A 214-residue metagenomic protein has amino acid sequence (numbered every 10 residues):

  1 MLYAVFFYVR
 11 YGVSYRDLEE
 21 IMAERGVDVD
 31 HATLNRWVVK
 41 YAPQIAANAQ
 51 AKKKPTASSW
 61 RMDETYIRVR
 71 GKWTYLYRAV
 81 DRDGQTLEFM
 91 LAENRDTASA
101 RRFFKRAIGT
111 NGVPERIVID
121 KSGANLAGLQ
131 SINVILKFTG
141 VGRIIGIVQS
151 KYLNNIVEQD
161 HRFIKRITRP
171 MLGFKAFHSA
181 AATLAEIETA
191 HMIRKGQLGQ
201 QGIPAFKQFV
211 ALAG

Functional and structural regions predicted by a protein language model:
M1-G214: Residue-level recognition of single "structural anchor" positions that define or cap local secondary structure
